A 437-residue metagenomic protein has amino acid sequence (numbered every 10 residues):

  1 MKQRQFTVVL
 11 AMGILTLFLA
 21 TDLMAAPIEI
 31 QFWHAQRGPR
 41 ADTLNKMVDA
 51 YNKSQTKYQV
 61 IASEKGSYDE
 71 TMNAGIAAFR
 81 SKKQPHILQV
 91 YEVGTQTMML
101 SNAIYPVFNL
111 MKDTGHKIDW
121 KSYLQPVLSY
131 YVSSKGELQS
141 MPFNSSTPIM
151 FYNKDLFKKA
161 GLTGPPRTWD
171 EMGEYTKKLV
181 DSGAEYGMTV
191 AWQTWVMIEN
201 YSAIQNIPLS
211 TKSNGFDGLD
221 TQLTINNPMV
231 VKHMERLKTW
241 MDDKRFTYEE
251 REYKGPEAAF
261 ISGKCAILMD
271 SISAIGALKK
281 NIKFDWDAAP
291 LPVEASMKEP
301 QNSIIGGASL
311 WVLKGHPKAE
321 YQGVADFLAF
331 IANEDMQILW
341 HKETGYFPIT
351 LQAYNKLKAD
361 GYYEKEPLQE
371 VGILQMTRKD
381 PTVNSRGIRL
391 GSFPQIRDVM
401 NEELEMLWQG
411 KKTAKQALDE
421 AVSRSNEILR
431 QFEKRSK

Functional and structural regions predicted by a protein language model:
A35, M197-N200, M234-D326: Extracytoplasmic/periplasmic substrate-binding proteins
K46, A50-Y123, D155-R167, A259 (+5 more regions): Extracytoplasmic "Venus flytrap"/periplasmic binding protein-like
A77-A78, H86, H116-L156, Y186-G187 (+2 more regions): A structural signal for short loop-to-beta-strand junctions that line the ligand-binding cleft of periplasmic/secreted
E92-T147, E199-A203, D287-P290, Y362-E366 (+1 more regions): Hinge/lid segment of periplasmic solute-binding proteins
F108-Y123, I207-K232, K280-N281, V293-S303 (+3 more regions): Short, solvent-exposed loop/beta-turn-alpha elements that line the ligand-binding surface or hinge of extracytoplasmic
S134-F143, P148, G173-Q222: Extracytoplasmic/periplasmic solute-binding protein
T176-K178, S182, G218-E249: Glycine-centered hinge/linker elements that transmit conformational signals in sensory and ligand-binding systems
A289-L291, K342-E402, M406, K434-K437: Long, aromatic- and glycine/proline-rich binding clefts that accommodate carbohydrate-like moieties
